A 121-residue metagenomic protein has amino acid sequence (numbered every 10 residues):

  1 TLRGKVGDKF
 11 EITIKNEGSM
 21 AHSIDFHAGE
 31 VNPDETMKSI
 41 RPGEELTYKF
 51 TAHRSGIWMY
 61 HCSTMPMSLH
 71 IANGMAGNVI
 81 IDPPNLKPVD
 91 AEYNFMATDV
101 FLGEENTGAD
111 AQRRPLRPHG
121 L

Functional and structural regions predicted by a protein language model:
T1-I81: Histidine- and aromatic-enriched segments that form or immediately flank copper-ligand environments
G18, V89-A91, P115-R117: A short, polar/charged loop/turn motif at coil->beta-strand junctions and beta-hairpin connectors
E30, S68, N85, F101-E104: Short loop/turn segments at secondary-structure transitions that flank enzyme active sites
E45-T47, P83, V100, L116: Short, surface-exposed, charged/polar-biased interaction segments
H70-N73, K87, G108: Beta-sandwich strand segments
I80-M96, E104: Low-complexity, Pro/Ser/Thr- and charge-rich linker/hinge segments at domain boundaries
M96-L121: Acidic-aromatic/histidine active-site loop/patch
